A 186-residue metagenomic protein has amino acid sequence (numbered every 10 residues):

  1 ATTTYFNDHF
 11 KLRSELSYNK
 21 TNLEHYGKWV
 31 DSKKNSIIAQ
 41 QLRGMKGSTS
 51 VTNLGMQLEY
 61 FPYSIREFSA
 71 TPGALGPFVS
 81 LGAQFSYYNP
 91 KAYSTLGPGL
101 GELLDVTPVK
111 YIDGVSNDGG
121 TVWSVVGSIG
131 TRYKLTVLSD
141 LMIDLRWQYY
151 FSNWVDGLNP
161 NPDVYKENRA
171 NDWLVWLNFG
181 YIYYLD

Functional and structural regions predicted by a protein language model:
T4, S48, T71, G119 (+2 more regions): Generic marker of residues within folded, mature protein domains
T4-P98, G180-L185: Gram-negative (and chloroplast) outer-membrane scaffold detector with strong preference for beta-barrel transmembrane
D31-R43, L100-I112, G157-N161: Flexible, solvent-exposed coil segments and beta strand-coil junctions, predominantly the extracellular/periplasmic
Q40-K46, E67, Y111-N117, D163-R169: Extracellular loop and loop/strand-boundary signature of outer-membrane beta-barrel proteins
S50-L54, L75, G119-V125, N171-L177: Residues that define the transmembrane beta-barrel architecture of outer-membrane proteins
A92-G130, D144-F151, Y183: Detector for outer-membrane/organellar transmembrane beta-barrel domains, recognizing the amphipathic beta-strand
G127, Y133-D186: Predominantly the C-terminal beta-signal and adjacent terminal strand-loop region of outer-membrane beta-barrel
